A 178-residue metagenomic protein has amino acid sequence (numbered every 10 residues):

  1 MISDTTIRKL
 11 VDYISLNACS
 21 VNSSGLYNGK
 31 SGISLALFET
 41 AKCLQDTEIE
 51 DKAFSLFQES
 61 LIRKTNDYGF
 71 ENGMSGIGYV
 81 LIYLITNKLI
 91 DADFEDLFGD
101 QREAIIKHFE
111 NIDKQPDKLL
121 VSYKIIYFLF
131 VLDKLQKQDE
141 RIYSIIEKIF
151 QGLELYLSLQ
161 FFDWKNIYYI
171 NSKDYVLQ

Functional and structural regions predicted by a protein language model:
M1-Q178: Glycan-recognition and catalytic cores of secretory/periplasmic carbohydrate-active enzymes
